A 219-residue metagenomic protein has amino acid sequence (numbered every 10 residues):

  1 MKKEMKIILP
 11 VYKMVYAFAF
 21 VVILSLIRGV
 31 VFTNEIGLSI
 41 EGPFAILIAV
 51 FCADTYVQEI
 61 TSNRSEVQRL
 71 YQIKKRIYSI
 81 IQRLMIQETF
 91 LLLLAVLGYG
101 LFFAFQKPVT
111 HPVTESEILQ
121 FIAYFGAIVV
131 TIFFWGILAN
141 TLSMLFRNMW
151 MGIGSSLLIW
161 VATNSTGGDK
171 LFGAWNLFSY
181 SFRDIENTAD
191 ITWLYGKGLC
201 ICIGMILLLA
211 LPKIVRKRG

Functional and structural regions predicted by a protein language model:
M1-M14: Aromatic- and glycine-rich beta-strand/loop motifs that create alpha-glucan
M14-F18, I122-G126, I153-G154, Y195-L199: Hydrophobic alpha-helical transmembrane segments
A17-I27, L92-G100, K197-K213: Hydrophobic core of alpha-helical transmembrane segments in multi-pass integral membrane proteins
V21-D54, I81-M149, N187: Secretory targeting signals
V31-F32, E115, G152-G219: Terminal transmembrane helical anchor/hairpin motif
D54-T89: Helix-loop-helix units of permease transmembrane domains in multi-pass membrane transporters, especially ABC
I60, R64, L101-T110, F146 (+3 more regions): Membrane-interfacial segments
R64-K75, A95-L101, W135-S143, G173-I185 (+1 more regions): Juxtamembrane/interfacial segments around transmembrane helices
